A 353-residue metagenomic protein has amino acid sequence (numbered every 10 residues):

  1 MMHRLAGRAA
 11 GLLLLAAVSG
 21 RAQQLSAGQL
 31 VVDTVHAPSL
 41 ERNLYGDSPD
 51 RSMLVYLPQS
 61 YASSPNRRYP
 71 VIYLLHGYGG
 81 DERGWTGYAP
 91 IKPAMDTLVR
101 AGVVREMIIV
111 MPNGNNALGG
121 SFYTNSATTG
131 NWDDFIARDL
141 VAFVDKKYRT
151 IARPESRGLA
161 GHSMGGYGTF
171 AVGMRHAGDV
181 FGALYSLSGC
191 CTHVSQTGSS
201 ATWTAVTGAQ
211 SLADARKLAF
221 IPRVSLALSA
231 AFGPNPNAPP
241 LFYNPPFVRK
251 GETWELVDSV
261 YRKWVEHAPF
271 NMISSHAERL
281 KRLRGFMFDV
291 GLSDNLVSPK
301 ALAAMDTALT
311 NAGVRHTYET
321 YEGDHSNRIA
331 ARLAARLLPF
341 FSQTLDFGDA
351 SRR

Functional and structural regions predicted by a protein language model:
M1-A10: Bacterial N-terminal signal peptides that target proteins for export
A17-S19: N-terminal signal peptide c-region/cleavage motif recognized by signal peptidases
Q23-R353: Non-catalytic cap/lid and distal C-terminal segments of serine-dependent acyl enzymes
